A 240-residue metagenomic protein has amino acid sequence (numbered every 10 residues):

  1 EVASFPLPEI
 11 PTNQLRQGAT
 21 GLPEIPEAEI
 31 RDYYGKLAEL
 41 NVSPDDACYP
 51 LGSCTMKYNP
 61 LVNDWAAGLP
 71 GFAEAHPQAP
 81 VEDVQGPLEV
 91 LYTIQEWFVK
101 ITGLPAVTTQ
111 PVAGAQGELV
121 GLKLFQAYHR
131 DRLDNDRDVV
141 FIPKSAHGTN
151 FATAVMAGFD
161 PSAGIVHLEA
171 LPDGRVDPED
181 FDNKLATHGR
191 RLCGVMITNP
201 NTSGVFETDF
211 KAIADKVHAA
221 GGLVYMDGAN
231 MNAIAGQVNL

Functional and structural regions predicted by a protein language model:
E1-E74: N-terminal glycine-rich, Lys/His-bearing helix-loop that initiates the first secondary-structure elements of many
A3-L7, P50-N59, P111-G117, P143-A146 (+1 more regions): A glycine-rich phosphate-binding loop feature that marks nucleotide/adenosyl-phosphate handling sites
G18-G21, Q78-E82, I197: Short coil/turn segments at secondary-structure junctions
E24, P50-P60, E74-P77, T109 (+3 more regions): Generic structural "secondary-structure junction" signal
P26-L40, G71-A113, G117: Conserved N-terminal alpha-helix of the aminotransferase class I/II PLP-enzyme fold
L37, D45, Q95-F98, P105-Q110 (+4 more regions): Generic recognition of flexible, low-complexity loop/linker segments
P44-P50, P105-T109, L192, G228: Flexible, glycine/charged-enriched surface loops at secondary-structure junctions
G86, Q116-L240: Conserved PLP-enzyme active-site core in the AAT-like
